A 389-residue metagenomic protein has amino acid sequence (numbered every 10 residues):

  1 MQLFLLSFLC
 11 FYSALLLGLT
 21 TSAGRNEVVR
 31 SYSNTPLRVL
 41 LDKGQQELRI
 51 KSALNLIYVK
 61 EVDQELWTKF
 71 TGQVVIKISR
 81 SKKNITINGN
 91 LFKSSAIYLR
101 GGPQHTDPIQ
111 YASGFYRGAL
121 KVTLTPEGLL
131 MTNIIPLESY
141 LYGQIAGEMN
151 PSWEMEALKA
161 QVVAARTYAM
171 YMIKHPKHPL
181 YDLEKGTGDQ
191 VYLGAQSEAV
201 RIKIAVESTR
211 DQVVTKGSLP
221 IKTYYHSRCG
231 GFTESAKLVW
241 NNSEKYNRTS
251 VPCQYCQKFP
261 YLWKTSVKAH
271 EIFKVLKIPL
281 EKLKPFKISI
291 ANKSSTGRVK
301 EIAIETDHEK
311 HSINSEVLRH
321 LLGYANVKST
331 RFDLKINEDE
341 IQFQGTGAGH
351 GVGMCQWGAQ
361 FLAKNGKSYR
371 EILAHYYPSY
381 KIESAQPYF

Functional and structural regions predicted by a protein language model:
M1-F389: Conserved, single-site charged/polar hotspot
